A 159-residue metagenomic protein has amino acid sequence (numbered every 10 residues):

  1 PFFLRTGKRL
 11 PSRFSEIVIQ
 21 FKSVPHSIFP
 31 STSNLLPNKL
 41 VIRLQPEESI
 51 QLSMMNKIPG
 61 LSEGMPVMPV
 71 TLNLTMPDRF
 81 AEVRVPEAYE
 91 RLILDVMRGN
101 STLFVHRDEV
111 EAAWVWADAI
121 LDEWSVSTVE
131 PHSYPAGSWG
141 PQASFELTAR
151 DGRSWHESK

Functional and structural regions predicted by a protein language model:
P1-K159: Secretory/organelle targeting and membrane-embedding segments
